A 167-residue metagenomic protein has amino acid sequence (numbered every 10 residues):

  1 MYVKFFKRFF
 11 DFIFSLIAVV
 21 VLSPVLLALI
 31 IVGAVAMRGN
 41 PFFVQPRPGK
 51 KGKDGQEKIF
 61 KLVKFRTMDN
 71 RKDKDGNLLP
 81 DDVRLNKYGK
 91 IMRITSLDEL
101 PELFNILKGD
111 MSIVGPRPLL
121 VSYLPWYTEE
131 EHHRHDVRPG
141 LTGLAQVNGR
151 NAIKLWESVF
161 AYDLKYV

Functional and structural regions predicted by a protein language model:
M1-N70: A hydrophobic, helix-centered structural microdomain
Y2, F6, F10, D81-L85 (+2 more regions): Alpha-helical membrane-protein architecture signal
K4, E57, K87, E102 (+1 more regions): Amphipathic alpha-helical recognition patches that constitute DNA-binding helices
S15, F43, N86-K90, S122: Positions in alpha-helical segments
N40-R84, A145-V167: Short, glycine-rich, amphipathic interfacial segments at transmembrane boundaries or analogous
P48, F104-V167: Hydrophobic structural segments characteristic of membrane proteins
K90-D110: Short, conserved beta-strand/loop elements in beta-sheet-dominated catalytic cores that frequently flank divalent-metal
